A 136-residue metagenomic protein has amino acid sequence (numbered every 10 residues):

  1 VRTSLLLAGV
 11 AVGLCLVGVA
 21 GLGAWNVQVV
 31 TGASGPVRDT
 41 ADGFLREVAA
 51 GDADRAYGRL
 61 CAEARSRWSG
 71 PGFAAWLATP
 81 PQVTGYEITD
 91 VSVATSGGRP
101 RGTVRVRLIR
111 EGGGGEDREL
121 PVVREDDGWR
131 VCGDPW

Functional and structural regions predicted by a protein language model:
V1-R46, A50: Short, low-complexity N-terminal intrinsically disordered segments enriched in polar/charged residues
G32-P36, L45-D52, R65, R110-G114 (+1 more regions): Extracytoplasmic/periplasmic, Sec-exported soluble proteins
G43, A53-R101: Short solvent-exposed beta->alpha transition segments
S92-W136: Exposed beta-sheet edge and beta->alpha loop/turn motif
